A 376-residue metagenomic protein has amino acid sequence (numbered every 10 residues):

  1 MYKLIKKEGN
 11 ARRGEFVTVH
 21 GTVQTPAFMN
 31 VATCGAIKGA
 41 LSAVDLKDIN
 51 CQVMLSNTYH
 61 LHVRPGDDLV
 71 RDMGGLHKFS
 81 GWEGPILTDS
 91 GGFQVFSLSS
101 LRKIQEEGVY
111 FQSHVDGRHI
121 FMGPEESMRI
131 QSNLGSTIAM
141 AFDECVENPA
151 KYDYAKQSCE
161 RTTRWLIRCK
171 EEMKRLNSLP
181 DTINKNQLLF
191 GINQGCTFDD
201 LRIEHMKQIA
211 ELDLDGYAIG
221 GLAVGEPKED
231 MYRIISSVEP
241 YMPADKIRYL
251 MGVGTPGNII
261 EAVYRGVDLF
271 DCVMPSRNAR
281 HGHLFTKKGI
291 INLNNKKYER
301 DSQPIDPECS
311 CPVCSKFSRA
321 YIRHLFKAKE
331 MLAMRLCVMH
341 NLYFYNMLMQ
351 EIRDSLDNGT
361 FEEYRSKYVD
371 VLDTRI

Functional and structural regions predicted by a protein language model:
M1-I183, K296-E299: Non-catalytic, usually N-terminal nucleic-acid engagement modules in DNA/RNA processing proteins
M1-V17, V23-A32, I37-A40, D143-P149 (+1 more regions): C-terminal extensions of enzymes
G21, M54, D89, Q131 (+5 more regions): Conserved, mostly hydrophobic/aromatic
E126, I130, L134, Q157-R168 (+5 more regions): A non-catalytic, amphipathic alpha-helix used as a structural packing/dimerization or gating element in enzyme scaffolds
S136, I167, E171-K174, P240-P243 (+4 more regions): Generic secondary-structure signature for well-ordered alpha-helical cores
N148-K151, K156, G216-L222, M331-M334: Glycine- and acidic
E172, L176, N184-I305: Glycine-rich phosphate/ribose-binding loops and adjacent secondary-structure elements that form binding surfaces
E172-T182, K246, I352-Y364: Surface-exposed helix-capping loop/turn segments at secondary-structure junctions
